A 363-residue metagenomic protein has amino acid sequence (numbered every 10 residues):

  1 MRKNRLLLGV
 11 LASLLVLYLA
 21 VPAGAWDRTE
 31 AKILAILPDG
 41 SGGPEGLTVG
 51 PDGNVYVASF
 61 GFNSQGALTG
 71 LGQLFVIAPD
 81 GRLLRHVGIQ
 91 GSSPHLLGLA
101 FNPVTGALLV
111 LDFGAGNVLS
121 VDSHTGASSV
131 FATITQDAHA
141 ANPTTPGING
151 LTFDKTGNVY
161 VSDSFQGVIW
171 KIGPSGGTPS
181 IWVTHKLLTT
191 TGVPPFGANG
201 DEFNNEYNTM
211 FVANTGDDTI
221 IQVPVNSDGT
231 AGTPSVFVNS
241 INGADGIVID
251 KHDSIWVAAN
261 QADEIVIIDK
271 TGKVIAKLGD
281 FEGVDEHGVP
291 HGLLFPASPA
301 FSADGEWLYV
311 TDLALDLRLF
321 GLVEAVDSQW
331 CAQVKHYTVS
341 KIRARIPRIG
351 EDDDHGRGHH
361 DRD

Functional and structural regions predicted by a protein language model:
G9-Y18: Bacterial N-terminal signal peptides
W26-G40: A short helix->beta-strand "capping" segment at the edge of beta-propeller domains
D39-D52, G61-S64, T69-L71, Q90-L108 (+7 more regions): Beta-rich, blade/repeat-based domains predominating in secreted/periplasmic proteins but also intracellular
A58-F60, D112, D163, N214 (+2 more regions): Recurrent small/Gly-Pro-centered beta-turn motifs in extracellular repeat architectures
G61-G66, A115-G116, Q166-V168, D217-T219 (+2 more regions): Short glycine/acidic-enriched loop and turn motifs that connect beta-strands
G70-F75, N117-L119, V168-K171, T219-I221 (+2 more regions): A short loop-to-beta-strand structural motif that recurs across blades of beta-propeller domains
I77-R82, D122-G126, G173-G177, P224-G229 (+2 more regions): Short loop/turn segments that connect beta-strands within beta-propeller blades
A300-D352: Blade-level signature of beta-propeller repeat domains, shared across WD40, Kelch, NHL, RCC1 and BNR/Asp-box propellers
